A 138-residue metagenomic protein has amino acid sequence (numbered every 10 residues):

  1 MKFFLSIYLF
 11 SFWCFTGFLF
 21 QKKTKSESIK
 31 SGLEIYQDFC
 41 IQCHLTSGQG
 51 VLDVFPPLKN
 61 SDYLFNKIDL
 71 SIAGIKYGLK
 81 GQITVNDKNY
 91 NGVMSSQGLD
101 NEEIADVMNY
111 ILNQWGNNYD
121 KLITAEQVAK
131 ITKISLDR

Functional and structural regions predicted by a protein language model:
M1-E27, K121-R138: N-terminal export/targeting leaders of redox proteins
M1-W13, G17, I68-G81, V85-N86: Solvent-exposed, charged interface segments at domain starts and junctions
E27-V51, F65-Y77: Sequence/structural segment immediately N-terminal to covalent heme-attachment motifs in c-type and related
Y36, I41, G48, G74 (+4 more regions): Short leucine-rich amphipathic alpha-helices used at interfaces
L52-K59, K80-S135: Axial heme c-ligation environment in periplasmic c-type cytochrome domains
S61-Y63: Short, contiguous acidic/charged loop-to-helix segments that flank catalytic cores in large enzymes
